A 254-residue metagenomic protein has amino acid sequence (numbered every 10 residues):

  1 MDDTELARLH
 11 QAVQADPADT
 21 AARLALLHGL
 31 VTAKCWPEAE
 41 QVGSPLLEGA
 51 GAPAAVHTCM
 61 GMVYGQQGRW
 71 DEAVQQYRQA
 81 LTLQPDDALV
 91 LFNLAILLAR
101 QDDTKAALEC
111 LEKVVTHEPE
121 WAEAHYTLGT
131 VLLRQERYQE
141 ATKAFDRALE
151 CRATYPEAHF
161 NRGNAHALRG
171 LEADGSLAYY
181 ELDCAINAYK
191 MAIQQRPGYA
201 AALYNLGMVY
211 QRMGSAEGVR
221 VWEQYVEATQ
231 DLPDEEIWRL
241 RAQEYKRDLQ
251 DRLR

Functional and structural regions predicted by a protein language model:
M1-A7, R212, V219-R254: Terminal, low-structured helical/coil segments at or just beyond the last alpha-helical repeat
M1-H10, A33-P45, Q67-Q79, Q101-K113 (+3 more regions): Structural signature of tandem alpha-helical TPR/SEL1-like repeats, specifically the intra-repeat loop/turn
